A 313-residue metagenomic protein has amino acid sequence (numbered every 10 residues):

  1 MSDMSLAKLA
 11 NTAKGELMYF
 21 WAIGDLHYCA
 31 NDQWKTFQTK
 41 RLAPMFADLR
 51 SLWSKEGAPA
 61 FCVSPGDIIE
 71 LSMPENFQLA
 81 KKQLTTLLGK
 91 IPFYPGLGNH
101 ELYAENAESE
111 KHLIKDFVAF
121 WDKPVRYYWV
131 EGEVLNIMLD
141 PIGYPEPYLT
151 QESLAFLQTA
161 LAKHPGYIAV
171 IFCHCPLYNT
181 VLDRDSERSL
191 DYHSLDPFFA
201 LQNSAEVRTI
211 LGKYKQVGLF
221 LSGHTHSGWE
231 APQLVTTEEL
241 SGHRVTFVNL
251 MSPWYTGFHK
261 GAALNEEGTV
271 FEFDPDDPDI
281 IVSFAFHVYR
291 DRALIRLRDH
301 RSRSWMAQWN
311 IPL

Functional and structural regions predicted by a protein language model:
M1-F77: N-terminal active-site segment of His-dependent metallophosphoesterases
S2-K8, M73-I168, S194, E206-Q216 (+3 more regions): Extended active-site neighborhood of metal-dependent phosphoesterases/phosphodiesterases
Y19-F20, F61, V134-N136, I168-V170 (+1 more regions): Structural motif
D25, G66-D67, G98-N99, H174 (+1 more regions): Active-site glycine-centered loops adjacent to acidic/histidine catalytic or metal-binding residues that shape
W34, T39, Y192-A205, E272-F273: A short acidic, glycine-rich active-site loop that binds or catalyzes chemistry on phosphate/adenosine moieties
H164-E187: Short acidic, glycine-rich surface-loop motifs adjacent to enzyme active sites
F172-L177, G218-E230: Histidine-centered catalytic micro-motifs
L297-Q308: Short, solvent-exposed aromatic-acidic interface loops
